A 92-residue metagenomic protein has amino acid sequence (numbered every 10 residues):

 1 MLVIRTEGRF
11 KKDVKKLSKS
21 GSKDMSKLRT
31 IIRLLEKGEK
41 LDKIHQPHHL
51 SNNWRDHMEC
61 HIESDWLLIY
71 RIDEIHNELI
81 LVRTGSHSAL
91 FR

Functional and structural regions predicted by a protein language model:
M1-S64, D73-L79, S88-R92: Basic, Lys/Arg-enriched alpha-helical interface segments
Y70: Short, charged interaction patches at domain edges and termini
L81-R83: A short hydrophobic beta-strand segment most commonly corresponding to one strand of the jelly-roll/cupin
